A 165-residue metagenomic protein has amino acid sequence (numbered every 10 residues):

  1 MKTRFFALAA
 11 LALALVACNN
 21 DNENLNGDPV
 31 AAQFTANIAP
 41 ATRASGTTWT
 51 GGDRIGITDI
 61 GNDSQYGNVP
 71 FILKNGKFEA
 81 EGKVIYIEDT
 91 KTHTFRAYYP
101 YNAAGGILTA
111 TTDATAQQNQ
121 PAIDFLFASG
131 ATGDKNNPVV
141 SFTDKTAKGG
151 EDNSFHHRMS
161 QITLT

Functional and structural regions predicted by a protein language model:
M1-A7: Bacterial N-terminal signal peptides that target proteins for export
A14-A17: C-terminal motif of bacterial Sec signal peptides marking the signal peptidase cleavage site
N19-N22: Bacterial signal peptide processing site
N24-T165: Short, low-hydrophobicity acidic/polar segments
